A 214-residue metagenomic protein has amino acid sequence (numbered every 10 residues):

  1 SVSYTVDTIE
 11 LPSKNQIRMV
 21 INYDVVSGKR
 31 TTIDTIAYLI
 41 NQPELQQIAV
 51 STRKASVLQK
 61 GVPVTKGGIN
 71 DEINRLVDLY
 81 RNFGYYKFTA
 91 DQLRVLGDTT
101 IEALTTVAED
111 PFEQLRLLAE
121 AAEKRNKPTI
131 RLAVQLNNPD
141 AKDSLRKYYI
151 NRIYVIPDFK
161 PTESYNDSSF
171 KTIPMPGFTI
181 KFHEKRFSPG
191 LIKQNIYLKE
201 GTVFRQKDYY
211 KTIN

Functional and structural regions predicted by a protein language model:
S1-N214: Periplasmic polypeptide-binding modules associated with outer-membrane biogenesis and secretion
